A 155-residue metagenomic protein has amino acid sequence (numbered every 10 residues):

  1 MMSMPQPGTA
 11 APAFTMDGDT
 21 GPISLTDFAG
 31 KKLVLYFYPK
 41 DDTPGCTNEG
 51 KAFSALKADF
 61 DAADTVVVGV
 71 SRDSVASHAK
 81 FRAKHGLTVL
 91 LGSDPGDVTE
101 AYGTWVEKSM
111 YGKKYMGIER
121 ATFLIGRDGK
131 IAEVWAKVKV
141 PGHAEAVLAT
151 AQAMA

Functional and structural regions predicted by a protein language model:
M1-A155: Chalcogenol-based redox active-site neighborhoods
